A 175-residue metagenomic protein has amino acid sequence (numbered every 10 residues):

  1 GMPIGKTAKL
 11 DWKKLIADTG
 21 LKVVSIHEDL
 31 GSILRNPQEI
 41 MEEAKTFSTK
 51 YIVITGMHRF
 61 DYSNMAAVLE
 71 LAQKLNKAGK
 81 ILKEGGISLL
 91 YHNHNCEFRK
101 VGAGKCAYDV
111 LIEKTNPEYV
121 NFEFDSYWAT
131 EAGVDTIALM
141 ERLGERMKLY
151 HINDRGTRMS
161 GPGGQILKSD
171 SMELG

Functional and structural regions predicted by a protein language model:
G1, I26-E28, N64-A66, F98 (+2 more regions): Short, contiguous strand/loop micro-motifs
G1-A17: Glycine-rich, proline-tolerant flexible connector loops at the mouths of alpha/beta enzymes
M2-K6, E28-R35, M57-H58, Y127-D135: Short beta->alpha connector loops
K13-I26, E145-M147: Mobile, glycine- and charge-enriched loop segments and immediately flanking short secondary-structure elements within
A17-K22, G56-R59, G161-Q165: A short alpha-helix capping/helix-coil boundary motif
K22, E28-N121, R142: Active-site acidic/histidine proton-transfer and metal-coordination neighborhood in alpha/beta enzyme cores
K83-G175: Acidic/histidine-rich catalytic cores of soluble enzymes
